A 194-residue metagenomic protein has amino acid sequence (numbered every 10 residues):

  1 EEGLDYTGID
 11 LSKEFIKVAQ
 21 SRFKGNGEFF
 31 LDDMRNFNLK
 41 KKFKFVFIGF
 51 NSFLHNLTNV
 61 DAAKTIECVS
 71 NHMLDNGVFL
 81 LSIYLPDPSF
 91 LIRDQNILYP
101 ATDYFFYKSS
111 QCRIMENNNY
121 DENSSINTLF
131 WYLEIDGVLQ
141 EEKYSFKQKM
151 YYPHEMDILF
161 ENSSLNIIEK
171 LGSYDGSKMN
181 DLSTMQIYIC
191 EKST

Functional and structural regions predicted by a protein language model:
E1-F37: Class I SAM-dependent methyltransferase SAM/SAH-binding core
Y6, F79-L80: A short hydrophobic/small-residue beta-strand
K24, L57, L74: Short conserved AdoMet
R35-V46: A short acidic, Gly/Pro-enriched loop at the edge of an enzyme's catalytic core that lines a small-molecule cofactor
K44-D61: A short SAM/SAH-binding and catalytic strip from SAM-dependent methyltransferases
A63-V78: A short glycine-rich, Lys/Arg-flanked "PGG" loop and its adjoining helix->strand segment in the class I
I83-D157: SAM-dependent methyltransferase
K147-T194: C-terminal lobe and adjacent flexible extensions of AdoMet/dcAdoMet transferase-like proteins
